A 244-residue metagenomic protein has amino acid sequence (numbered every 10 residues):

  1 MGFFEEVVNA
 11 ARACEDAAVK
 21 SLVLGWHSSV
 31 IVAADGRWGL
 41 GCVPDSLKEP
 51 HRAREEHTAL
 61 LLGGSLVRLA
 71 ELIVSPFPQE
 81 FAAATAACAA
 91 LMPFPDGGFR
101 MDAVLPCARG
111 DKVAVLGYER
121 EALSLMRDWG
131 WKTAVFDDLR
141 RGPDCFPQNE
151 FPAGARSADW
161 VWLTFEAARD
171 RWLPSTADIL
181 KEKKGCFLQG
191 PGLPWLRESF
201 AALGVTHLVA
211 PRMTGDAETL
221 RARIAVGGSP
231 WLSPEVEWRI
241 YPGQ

Functional and structural regions predicted by a protein language model:
M1-D128, R223-I224, W238-Q244: Electropositive, gly/pro-rich neighborhoods at or near active sites that engage anionic ligands
F99-L105, C145-S157: Short acidic low-complexity segments
A108, M126-W129, G154-R156, A177-K183: Short, conserved loop/helix-junction motifs that constitute active-site signature segments in enzyme catalytic cores
D111, D159, T206: Conserved acidic residues
A114, D159-T164, F187: Structural motif
G130-D144: NAD(P)-binding Rossmann-fold cofactor-contacting core
G130-T133, R171-G192: A short, gly/pro- and small-residue-rich
F187-Q244: C-terminal functional extensions of proteins
